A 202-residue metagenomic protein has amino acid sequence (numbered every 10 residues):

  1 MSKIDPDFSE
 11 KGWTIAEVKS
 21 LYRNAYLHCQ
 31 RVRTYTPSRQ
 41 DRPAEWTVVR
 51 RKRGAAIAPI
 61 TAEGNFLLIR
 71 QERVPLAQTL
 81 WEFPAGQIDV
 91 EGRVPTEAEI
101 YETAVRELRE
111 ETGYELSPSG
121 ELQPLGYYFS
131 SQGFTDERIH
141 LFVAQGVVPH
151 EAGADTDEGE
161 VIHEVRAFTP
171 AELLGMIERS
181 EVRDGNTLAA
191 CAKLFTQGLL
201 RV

Functional and structural regions predicted by a protein language model:
S2-W13, T79-G86, P124, Q132-T135 (+2 more regions): Nudix hydrolase/Nudix homology domain
T14, E115-L125: A short coil-to-beta-strand element that immediately follows conserved catalytic motifs
A16-E63, Q71: Acidic, metal-coordinating catalytic segment for phosphate/diphosphate chemistry, firing primarily on the Nudix
V18-S20, G126-S131: Short, solvent-exposed loop/turn elements at beta->coil junctions and helix N-caps that rim active or binding pockets
R31-R33, P59, V143-Q145, A167-T169: Short, well-ordered beta-strand micro-motif
R33-Q40, S130-E151, L199: Active-site-adjacent beta-strand/loop module that shapes the phosphate/pyrophosphate-binding cleft
W46-R51, A56-T61, N65-R106, G159-E160: Conserved Nudix-box catalytic region and its N-terminal flanking loop in Nudix hydrolases and closely related
E97-T103, E111-P118: Beta-rich strand-turn-strand
